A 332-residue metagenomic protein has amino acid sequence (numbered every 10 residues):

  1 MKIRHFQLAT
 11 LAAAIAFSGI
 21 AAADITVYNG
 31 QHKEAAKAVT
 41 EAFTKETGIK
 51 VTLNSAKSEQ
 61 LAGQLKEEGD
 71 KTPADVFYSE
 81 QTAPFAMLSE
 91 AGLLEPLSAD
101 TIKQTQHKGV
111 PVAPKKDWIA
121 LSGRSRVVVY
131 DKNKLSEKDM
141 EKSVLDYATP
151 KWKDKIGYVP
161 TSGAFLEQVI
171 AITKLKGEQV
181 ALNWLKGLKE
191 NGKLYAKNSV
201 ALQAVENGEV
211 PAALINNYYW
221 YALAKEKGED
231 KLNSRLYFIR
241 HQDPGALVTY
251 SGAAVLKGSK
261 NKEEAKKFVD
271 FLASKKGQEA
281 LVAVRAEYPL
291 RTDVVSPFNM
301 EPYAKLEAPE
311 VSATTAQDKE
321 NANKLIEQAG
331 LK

Functional and structural regions predicted by a protein language model:
A16-I20: N-terminal signal peptide c-region/cleavage motif recognized by signal peptidases
A23-A86, K332: Early extracytoplasmic/lumenal segment of secretory-pathway proteins
G30, E34, P73-V210, P244: Extracytoplasmic ligand-binding site segments that recognize negatively charged/polar headgroups
A83-M87, P211-N233: A ligand-binding cleft/hinge motif common to bilobed small-molecule-binding domains
R124, L185-L188, G192-Y195, K231-K257: Periplasmic-binding protein-like
V129-K134, T173, V248-N261, A280: A bilobed periplasmic-binding-protein/Venus flytrap-type ligand-binding module shared by bacterial periplasmic
W152-V159, F271-V294: Periplasmic-binding protein-like
E178-Q179, A286-K332: An extracytoplasmic/periplasmic, membrane-proximal ligand-sensing/linker region
